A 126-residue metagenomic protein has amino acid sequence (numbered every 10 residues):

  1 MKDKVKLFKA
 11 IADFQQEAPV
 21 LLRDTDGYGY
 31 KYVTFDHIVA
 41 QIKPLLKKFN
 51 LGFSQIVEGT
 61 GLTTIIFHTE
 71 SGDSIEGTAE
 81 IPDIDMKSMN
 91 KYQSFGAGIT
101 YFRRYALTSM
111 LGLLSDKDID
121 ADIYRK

Functional and structural regions predicted by a protein language model:
M1-K126: Polyanion-binding surfaces on beta-sheet-dominated domains and ring/shell assemblies
